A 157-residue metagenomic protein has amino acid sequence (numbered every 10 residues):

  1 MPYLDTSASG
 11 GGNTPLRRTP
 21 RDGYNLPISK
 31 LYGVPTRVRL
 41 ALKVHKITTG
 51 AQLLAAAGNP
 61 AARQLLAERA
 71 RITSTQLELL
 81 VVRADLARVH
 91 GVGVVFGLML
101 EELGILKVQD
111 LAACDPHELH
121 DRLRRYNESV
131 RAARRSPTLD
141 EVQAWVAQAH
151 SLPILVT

Functional and structural regions predicted by a protein language model:
M1-T157: C-terminal extensions
